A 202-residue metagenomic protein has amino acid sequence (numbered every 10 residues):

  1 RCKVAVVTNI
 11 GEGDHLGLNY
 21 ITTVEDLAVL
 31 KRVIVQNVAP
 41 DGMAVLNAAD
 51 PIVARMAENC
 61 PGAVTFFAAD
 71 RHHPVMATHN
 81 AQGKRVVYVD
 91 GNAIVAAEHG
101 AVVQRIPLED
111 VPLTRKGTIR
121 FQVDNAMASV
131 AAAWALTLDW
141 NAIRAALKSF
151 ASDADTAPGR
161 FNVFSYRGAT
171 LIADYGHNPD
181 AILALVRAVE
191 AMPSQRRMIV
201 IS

Functional and structural regions predicted by a protein language model:
R1-C60, T65-F66, R71-V75, D110-T114 (+2 more regions): Flexible active-site lid/hinge loop adjacent to a nucleotide/diphosphate and Mg2+-phosphate binding pocket
R1-K3, P40-D41, C60-G62, Q82-K84 (+2 more regions): Short coil/turn connectors at secondary-structure junctions
P61-D90, A146-F150, N162: Beta-strand->loop->alpha-helix junctions that form or flank phosphate-binding loops in nucleotide-handling enzymes
D70-H72, G100, R167: Short, solvent-exposed coil/turn elements at secondary-structure transition points
G91-N92, G168: Beta-strand-connecting loop/turn residues
N92-H99: Short polybasic amphipathic segments
Q104-S202: Nucleotide phosphate-binding/pyrophosphate-handling subdomain across enzymes that bind or process nucleotide phosphates
